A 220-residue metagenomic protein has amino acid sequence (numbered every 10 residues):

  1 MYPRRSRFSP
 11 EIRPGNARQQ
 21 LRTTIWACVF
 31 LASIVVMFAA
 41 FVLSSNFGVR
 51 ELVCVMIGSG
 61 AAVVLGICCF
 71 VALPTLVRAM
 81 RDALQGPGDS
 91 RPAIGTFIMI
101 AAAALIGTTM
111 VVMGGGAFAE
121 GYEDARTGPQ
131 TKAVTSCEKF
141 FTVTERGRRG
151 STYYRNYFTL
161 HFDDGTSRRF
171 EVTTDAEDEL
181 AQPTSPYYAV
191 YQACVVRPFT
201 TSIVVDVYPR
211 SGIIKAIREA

Functional and structural regions predicted by a protein language model:
M1-T23: Cytosolic juxtamembrane N-terminal segments of multi-pass membrane proteins
R22-A83: Membrane-embedded alpha-helical segments of integral membrane proteins
L73-L84, G115-Q130: Transmembrane-cytosolic junction motif
G86-F118: Internal/C-terminal transmembrane anchor helices
A125-Y154: Structural detector for short beta-strands of small beta-barrel domains
G147-E177: OB-fold (S1/OB) nucleic-acid-binding surfaces
E177-V204: Short nucleic-acid-contacting surface segments enriched for D/E, G, S/T with interspersed K/R
D206-A220: OB-fold/S1-family single-stranded nucleic acid-binding modules
